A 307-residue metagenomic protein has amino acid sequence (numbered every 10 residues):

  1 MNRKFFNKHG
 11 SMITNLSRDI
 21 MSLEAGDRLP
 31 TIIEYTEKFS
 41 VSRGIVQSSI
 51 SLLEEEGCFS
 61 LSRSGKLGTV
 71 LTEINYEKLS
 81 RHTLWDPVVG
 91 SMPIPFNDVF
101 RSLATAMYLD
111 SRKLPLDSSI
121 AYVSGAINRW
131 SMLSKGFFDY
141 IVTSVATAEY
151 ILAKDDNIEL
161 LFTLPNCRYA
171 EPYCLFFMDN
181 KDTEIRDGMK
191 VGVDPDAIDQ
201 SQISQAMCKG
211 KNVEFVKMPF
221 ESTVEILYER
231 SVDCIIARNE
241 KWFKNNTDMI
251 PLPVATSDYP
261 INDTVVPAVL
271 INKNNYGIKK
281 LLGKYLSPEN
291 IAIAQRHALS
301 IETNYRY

Functional and structural regions predicted by a protein language model:
M1-T31: Extreme N-terminal segment that seeds HTH/winged-HTH DNA-binding domains in transcriptional regulators
A25, E54-E55, S134: The C-terminal cap of the DNA-recognition helix in HTH/winged-HTH DNA-binding domains, marking the helix-to-coil
A25-R28, F59, F138, V232: Conserved hydrophobic residue
L29-R63: N-terminal helix-turn-helix
E54-L103: HTH-adjacent hinge/linker in prokaryotic transcriptional regulators
V89-S144: Extracytoplasmic small-molecule ligand-binding "clamshell" domains of the periplasmic binding protein/Venus flytrap
G125, F137-Y307: C-terminal regulatory/effector modules of DNA-binding transcriptional regulators
